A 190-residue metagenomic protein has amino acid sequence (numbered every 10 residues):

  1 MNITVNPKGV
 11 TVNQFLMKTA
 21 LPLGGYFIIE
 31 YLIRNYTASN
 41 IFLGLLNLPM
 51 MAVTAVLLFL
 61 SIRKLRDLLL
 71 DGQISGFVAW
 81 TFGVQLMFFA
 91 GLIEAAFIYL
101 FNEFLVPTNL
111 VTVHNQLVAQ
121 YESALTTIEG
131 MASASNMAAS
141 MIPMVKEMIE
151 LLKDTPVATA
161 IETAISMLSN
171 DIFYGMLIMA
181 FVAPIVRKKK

Functional and structural regions predicted by a protein language model:
M1-L70: Transmembrane alpha-helical insertion/packing segments
Q14, K18, P22, T81-I93 (+1 more regions): Alpha-helical transmembrane segments of multi-pass membrane proteins
P22-F27, L86-I98, D171, G175: Hydrophobic alpha-helical transmembrane segments in multi-pass membrane proteins
E30, R34, L58-I62, E94 (+3 more regions): Structural signal for membrane-spanning alpha-helices in multi-pass inner-membrane proteins, emphasizing helix cores
L68-F88: Alpha-helical transmembrane segments with an aromatic anchor "belt"
F97-S135: Functional transmembrane-helix hotspots
P143-F173: Individual transmembrane alpha-helix segments
G175-K190: Juxtamembrane interface at the cytosolic side of transmembrane helices
